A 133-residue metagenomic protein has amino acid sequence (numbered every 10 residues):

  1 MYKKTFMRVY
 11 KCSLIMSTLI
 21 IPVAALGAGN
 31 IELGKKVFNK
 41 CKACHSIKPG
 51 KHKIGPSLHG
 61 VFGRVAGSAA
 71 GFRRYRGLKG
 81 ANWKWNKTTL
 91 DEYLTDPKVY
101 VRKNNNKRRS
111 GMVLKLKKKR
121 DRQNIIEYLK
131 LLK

Functional and structural regions predicted by a protein language model:
Y2-L14: Bacterial N-terminal signal peptides that target proteins for export
S13-P22: Bacterial N-terminal signal peptides
I21-F38: Electrostatic cytochrome c docking/interface patches
G34, F38-I47, I125, L129: The canonical Cys-X-X-Cys-His
H45-K51, G63: Detector for the c-type heme attachment site
K53-H59: Short cysteine/histidine-rich zinc-coordinating motifs and their immediately flanking basic loops
P56, G71-D121: Axial heme c-ligation environment in periplasmic c-type cytochrome domains
